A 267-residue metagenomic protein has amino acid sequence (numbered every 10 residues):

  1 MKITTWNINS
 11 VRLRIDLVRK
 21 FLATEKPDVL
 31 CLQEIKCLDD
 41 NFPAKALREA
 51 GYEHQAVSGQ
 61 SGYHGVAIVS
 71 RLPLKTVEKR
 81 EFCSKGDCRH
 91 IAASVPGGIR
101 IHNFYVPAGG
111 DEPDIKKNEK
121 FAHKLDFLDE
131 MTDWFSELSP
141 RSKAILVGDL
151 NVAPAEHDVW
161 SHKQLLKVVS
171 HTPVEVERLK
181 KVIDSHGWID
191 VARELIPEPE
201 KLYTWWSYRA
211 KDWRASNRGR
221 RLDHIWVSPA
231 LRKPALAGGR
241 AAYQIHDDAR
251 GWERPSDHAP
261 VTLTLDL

Functional and structural regions predicted by a protein language model:
M1-A50, A56-V57, Y63-V66, P154 (+1 more regions): N-terminal, active-site-proximal structural segment of metallo-dependent hydrolase catalytic domains
M1-S10, G98-P113, K117, V147 (+1 more regions): Active-site-proximal beta-strand elements of phosphoester/diester hydrolases
W6-N7, L22-D40, I101, M131-E156 (+4 more regions): Active-site beta-strand/loop signature of hydrolases that rely on acidic residues for catalysis
S10-R14, K85, A122-E130, S139 (+2 more regions): Soluble or luminal CAZymes and related metallo-dependent hydrolases
I35-P113: Structured beta-strand-rich core segments of catalytic domains in phosphoester-bond hydrolases
D39, T76-E81, A155-L267: Metal-dependent phosphoester-hydrolase catalytic domains
P107-L128, K163-V168: Surface-exposed cleft-lining segments at the edges of enzyme active sites
